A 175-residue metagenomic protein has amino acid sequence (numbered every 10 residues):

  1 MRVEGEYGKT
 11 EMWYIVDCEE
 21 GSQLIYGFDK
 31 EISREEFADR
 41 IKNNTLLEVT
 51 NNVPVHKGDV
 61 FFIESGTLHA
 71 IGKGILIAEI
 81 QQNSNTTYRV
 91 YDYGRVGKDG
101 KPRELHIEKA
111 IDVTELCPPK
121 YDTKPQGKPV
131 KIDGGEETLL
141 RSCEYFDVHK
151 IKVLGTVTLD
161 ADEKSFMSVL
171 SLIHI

Functional and structural regions predicted by a protein language model:
M1-K57, G72-V169: Active-site region of the double-stranded beta-helix
I173-I175: Conserved small/polar residues in nucleotide/adenosyl-binding loops
